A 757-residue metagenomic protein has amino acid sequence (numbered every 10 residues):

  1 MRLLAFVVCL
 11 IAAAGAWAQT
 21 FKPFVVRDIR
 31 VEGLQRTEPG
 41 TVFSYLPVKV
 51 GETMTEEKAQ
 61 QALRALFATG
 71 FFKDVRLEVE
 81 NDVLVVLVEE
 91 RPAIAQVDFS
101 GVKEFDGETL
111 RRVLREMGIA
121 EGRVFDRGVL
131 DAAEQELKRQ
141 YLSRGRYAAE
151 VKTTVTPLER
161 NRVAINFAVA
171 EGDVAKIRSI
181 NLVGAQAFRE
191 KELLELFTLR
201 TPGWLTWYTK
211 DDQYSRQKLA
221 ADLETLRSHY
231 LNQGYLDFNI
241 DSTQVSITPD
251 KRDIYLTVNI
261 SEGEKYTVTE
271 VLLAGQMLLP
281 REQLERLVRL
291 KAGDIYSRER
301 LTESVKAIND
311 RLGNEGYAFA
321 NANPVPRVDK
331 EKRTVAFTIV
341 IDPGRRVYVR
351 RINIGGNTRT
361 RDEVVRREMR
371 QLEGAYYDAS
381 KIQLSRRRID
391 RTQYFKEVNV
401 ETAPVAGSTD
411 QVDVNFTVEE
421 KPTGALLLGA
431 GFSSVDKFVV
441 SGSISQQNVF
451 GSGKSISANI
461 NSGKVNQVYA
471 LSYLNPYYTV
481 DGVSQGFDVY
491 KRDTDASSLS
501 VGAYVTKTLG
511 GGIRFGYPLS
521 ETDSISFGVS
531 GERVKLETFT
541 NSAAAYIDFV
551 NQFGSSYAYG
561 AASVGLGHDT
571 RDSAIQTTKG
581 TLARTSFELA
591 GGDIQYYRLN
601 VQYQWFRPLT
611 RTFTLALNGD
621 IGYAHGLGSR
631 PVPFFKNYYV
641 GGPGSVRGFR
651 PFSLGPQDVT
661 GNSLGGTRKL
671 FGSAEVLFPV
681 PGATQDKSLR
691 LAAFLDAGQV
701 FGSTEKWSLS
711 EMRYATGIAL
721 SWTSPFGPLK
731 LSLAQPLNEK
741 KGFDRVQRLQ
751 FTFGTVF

Functional and structural regions predicted by a protein language model:
A5-F6, A16: Cleavable N-terminal signal peptides
Q19-T392, E397-V414, V418, T423 (+1 more regions): Interaction-mediating elements
K103, A274-G275, I354-T358, G502-T508 (+5 more regions): Flexible, surface-exposed loop regions and adjacent strand-edge segments of Gram-negative outer-membrane beta-barrel
E104-R112, A120-R123, G128-V151, V155-A164 (+12 more regions): Gram-negative/organellar outer-membrane beta-barrel architecture
V412, R611-F694, G702: Extracytoplasmic gating/loop element in the C-terminal half of outer-membrane beta-barrel translocons and assembly
K507-G516, T581-L627: Transmembrane beta-barrel strand/turn architecture of Gram-negative outer membrane proteins
G698-F701, E705-L749: C-terminal structured "cap/appendage" subdomains that terminate the fold
